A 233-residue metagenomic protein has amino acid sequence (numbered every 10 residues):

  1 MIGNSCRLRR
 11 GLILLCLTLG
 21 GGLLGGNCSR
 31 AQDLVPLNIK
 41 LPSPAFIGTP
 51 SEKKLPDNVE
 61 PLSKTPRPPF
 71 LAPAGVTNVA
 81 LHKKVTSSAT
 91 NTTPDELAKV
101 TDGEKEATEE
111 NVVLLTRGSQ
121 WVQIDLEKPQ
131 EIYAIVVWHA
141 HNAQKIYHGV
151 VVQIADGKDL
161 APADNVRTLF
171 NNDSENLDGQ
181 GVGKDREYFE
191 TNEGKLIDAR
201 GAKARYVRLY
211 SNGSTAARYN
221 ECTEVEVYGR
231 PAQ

Functional and structural regions predicted by a protein language model:
M1-L8: N-terminal secretory signal peptides that target proteins for export/translocation
G11-G25: Bacterial N-terminal signal peptides
G25-A31: Signal peptide processing junction and immediate N-terminal pro/mature segment of secreted/exported proteins
A31-V76: N-terminal pre-domain segments of enzymes
Q32-G48, S88-T90, V113-W121, P129-Q130 (+1 more regions): Trp- and acidic/polar-enriched beta-sheet ligand-binding modules for extracellular glycan and matrix recognition
L71-E104: Predominantly extracellular/luminal regions of secreted and cell-surface proteins, especially disulfide-bonded
